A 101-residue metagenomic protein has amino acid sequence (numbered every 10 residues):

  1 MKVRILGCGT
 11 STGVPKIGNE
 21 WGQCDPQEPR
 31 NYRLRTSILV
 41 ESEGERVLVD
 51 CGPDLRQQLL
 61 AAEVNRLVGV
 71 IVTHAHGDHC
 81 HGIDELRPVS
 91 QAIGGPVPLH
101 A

Functional and structural regions predicted by a protein language model:
M1-A62: Conserved beta-strand hairpin/beta-sheet module of binuclear metal-dependent hydrolase folds, prominently
R46-V47, C51-A101: Active-site metal-binding motif and surrounding structural segment of the metallo-beta-lactamase
